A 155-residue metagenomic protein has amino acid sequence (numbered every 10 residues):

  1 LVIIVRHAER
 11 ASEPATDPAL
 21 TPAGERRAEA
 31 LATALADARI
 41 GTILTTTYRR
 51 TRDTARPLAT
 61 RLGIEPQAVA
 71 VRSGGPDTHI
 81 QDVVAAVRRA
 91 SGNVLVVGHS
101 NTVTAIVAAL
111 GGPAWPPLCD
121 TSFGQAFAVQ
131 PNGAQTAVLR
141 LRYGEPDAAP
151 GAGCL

Functional and structural regions predicted by a protein language model:
L1-S91, V103-F127, P131-L155: Active-site-proximal alpha-helix that buttresses catalytic centers in soluble enzyme cores
N93-L95: Acidic/histidine-rich alpha-helical segments that form the ligand environment of transition-metal centers
V97-H99: Short beta-strand segments
